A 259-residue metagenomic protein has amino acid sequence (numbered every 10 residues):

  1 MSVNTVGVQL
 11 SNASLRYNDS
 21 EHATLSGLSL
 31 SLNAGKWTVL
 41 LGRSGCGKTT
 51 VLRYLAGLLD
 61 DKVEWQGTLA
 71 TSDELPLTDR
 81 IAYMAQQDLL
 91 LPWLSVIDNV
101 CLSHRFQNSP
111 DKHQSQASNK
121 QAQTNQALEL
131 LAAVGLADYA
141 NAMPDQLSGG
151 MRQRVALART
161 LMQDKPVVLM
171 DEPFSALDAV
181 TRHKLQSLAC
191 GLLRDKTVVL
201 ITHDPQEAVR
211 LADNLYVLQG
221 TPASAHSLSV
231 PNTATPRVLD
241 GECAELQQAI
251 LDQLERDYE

Functional and structural regions predicted by a protein language model:
A56: Helix-to-loop junction immediately C-terminal to a conserved catalytic motif
L94-S103: Short coil-to-helix segment of the ABC ATPase nucleotide-binding domain corresponding to the Q-loop/switch region
S115-Y139: Conserved ABC ATPase "signature" region
M143-L147, M151: Conserved ABC ATPase signature
L157: Hydrophobic anchor residue at the start of the ABC signature
M162-P166: A short, proline-enriched helix->beta-strand linker immediately N-terminal to the Walker B motif in ABC-type P-loop
R182-R194: Helical segment within the ABC ATPase nucleotide-binding domain
G220-L251: Conserved beta-strand-loop-alpha-helix hinge in the C-terminal portion of ABC ATPase nucleotide-binding domains
